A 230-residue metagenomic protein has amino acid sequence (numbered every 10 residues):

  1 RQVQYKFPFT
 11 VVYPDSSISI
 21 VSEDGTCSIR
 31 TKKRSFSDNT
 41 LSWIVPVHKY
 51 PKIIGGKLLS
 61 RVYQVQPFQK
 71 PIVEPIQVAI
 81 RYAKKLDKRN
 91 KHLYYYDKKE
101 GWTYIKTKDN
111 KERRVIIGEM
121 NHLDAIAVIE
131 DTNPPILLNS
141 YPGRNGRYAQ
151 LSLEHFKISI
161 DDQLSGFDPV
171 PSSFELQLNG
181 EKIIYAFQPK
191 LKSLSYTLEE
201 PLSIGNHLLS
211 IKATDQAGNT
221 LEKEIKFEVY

Functional and structural regions predicted by a protein language model:
R1-K6, V115, S165-Y230: Long, low-complexity serine/threonine/glycine- and acidic-rich segments characteristic of extracellular
V3-P14, I129-D131, L138, I225-Y230: Flexible, low-complexity linkers/stalks enriched in Thr/Pro that connect modular domains
V12-S17, V47-D97: Proteolytic processing hotspots in large secreted/extracellular or virion-associated proteins and select intracellular
S35-S37, K84, F156-F167, L176 (+1 more regions): Extracellular acidic, Ser/Thr/Pro-rich low-complexity tracts
K70-V78, Y148-F167: Contiguous beta-strand segments within globular domains
V115-P134: C-terminal beta-strand-rich structural cap/linker in extracellular carbohydrate-active enzymes
N121-L123, L153, I204-L208: Extracellular Ig-like/FN3 beta-sandwich strand-entry sites
V128-E154, D161: Short, compositionally biased P/S/T/A/G/V-rich stretches that sit at domain boundaries
